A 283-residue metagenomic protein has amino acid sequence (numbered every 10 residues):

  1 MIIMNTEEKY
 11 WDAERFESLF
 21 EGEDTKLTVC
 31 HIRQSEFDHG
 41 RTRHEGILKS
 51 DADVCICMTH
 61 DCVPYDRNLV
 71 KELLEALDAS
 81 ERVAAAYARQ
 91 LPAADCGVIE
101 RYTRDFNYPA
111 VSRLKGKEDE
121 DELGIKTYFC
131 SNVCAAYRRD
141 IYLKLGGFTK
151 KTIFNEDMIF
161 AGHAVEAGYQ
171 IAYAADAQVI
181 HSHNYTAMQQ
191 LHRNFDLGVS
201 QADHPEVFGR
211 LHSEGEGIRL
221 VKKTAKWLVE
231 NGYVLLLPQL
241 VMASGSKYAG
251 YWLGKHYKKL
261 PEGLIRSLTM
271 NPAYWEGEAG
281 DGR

Functional and structural regions predicted by a protein language model:
M1-I32: Acidic donor-binding segment of Leloir-type glycosyltransferases
R33-S50: Glycine-rich, basic loop-to-helix element that forms the pyrophosphate-binding segment of sugar-nucleotide handling
D51-A52, S131-L145: Conserved nucleotide-sugar donor-binding and metal-coordinating catalytic region shared by glycosyltransferases
D53-V63: Short beta-strand-to-loop acidic/aromatic patch adjacent to the donor-nucleotide binding site
R67-E100: Conserved donor NDP-sugar-binding/catalytic core segment of glycosyltransferases
K117-Y137, I153: A recurrent flexible, glycine/aromatic-enriched loop bordering the glycosyltransferase active site that acts as
I153-F160: Acidic donor-binding loop at a coil-to-helix junction in glycosyltransferase catalytic cores that engages
I171, A177-G250: Active-site-adjacent helix/loop segment of glycosyltransferases that harbors family-specific signature motifs
